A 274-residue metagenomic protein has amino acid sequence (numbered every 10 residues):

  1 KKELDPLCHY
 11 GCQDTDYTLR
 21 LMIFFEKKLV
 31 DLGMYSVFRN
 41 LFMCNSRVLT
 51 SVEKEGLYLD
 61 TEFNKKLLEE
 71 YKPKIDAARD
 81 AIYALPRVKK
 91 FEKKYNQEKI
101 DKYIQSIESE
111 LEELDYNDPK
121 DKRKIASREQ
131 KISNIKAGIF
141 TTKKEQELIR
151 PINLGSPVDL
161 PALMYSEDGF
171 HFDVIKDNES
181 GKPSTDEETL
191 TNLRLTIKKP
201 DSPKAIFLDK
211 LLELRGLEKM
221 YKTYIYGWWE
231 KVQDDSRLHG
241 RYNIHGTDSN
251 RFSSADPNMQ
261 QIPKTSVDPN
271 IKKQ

Functional and structural regions predicted by a protein language model:
K1-K272: Conserved "right-hand" nucleotidyltransferase catalytic core of DNA-directed polymerases
